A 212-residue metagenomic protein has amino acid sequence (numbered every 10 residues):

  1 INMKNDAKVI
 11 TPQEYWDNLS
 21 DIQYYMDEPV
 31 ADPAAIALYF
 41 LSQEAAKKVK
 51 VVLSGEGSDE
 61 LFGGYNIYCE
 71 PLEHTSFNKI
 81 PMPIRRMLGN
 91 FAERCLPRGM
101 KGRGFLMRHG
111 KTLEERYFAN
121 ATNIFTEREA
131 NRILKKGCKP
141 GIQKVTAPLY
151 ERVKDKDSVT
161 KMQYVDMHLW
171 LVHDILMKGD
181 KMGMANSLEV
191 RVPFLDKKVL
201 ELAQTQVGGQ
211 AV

Functional and structural regions predicted by a protein language model:
I1-G141, S158, K181-V212: ATP-dependent adenylate-handling active sites, centered on carboxylate activation for C-N bond formation
A31, V153-D166: Structural motif
P140-E151: A short, charged helix-loop
M167-K181, A203: Short Ser/Thr-interspersed hydrophobic loop/turn segments at strand-loop and sheet-helix junctions that line or gate
